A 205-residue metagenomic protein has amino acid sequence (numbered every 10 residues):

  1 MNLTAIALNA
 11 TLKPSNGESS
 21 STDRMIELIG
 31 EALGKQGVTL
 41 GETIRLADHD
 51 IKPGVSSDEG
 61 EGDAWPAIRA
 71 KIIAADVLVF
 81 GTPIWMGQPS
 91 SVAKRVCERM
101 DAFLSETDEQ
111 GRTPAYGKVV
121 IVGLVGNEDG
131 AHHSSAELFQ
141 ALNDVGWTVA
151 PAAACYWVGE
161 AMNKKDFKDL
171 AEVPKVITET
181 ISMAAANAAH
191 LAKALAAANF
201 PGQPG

Functional and structural regions predicted by a protein language model:
M1-Q110, D169-G205: N-terminal beta1-alpha1-beta2 submodule of the flavodoxin-like/Rossmannoid cofactor-binding fold
E109-G159, V176-E179: Short, glycine-/small-residue-rich phosphate/pyrophosphate-handling segment
A161-K165: Long, compositionally biased intrinsically disordered regions
